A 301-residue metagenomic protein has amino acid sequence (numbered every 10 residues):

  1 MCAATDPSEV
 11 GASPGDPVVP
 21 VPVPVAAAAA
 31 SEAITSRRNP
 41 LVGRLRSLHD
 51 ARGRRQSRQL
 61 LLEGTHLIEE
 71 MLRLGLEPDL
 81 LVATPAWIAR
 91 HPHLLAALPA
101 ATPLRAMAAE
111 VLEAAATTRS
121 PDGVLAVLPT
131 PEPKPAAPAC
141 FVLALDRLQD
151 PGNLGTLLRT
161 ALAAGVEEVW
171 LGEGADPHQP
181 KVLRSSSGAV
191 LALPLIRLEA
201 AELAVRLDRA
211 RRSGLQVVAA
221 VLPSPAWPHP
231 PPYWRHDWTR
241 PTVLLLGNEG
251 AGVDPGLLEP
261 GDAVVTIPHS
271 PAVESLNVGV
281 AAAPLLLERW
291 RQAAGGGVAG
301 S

Functional and structural regions predicted by a protein language model:
M1-P151, G174, V298-S301: Arg/Lys-rich RNA-binding interfaces used to dock onto structured RNA substrates
A4-P7, A29, R73, V127-A226: RNA substrate-binding interface of SAM-dependent RNA methyltransferases
I34, L60, D146-R147, L171-E173 (+4 more regions): Glycine- and other small-residue-rich loops at beta-strand/loop junctions that grip anionic moieties
G64, Q149-T156, S275-V280: Amphipathic alpha-helical repeat scaffolds
R90-H93, A175-V182, A251-L257: Short, glycine/polar-rich helix-capping loops at beta-to-alpha or helix-loop-helix junctions that flank or form
A126, T160-A163, R184-V190, P255-S301: Structured adenosyl-cofactor binding patch, chiefly the S-adenosyl-L-methionine
V218-P271: Active-site/ligand-binding-proximal alpha/beta "capping" segment
